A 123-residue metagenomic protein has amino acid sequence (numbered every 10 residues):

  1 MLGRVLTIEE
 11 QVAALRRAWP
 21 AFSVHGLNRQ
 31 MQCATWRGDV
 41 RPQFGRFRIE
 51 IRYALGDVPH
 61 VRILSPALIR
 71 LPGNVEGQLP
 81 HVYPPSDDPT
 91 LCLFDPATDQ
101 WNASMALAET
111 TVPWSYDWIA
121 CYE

Functional and structural regions predicted by a protein language model:
M1-E50, L55-E123: UBC/E2-like fold recognition across ubiquitin and ubiquitin-like conjugation systems, capturing catalytically active
